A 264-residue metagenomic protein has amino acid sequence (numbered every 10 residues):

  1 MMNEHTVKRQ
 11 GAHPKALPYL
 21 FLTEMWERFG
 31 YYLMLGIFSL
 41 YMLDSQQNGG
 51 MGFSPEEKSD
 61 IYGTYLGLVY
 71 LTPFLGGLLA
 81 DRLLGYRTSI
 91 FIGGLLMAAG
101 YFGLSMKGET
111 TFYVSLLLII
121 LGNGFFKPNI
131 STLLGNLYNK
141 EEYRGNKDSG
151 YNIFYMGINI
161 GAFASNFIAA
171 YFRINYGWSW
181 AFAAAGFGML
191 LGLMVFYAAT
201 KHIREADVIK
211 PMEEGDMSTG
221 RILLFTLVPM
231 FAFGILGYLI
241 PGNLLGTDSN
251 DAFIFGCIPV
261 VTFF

Functional and structural regions predicted by a protein language model:
M1-Y19, E141, A170-F264: Intracellular loop-helix junctions on the cytosolic face of multi-pass helical membrane proteins
M34-S59, L245-G246: Short amphipathic helix-loop junctions that connect adjacent transmembrane helices in Major Facilitator Superfamily/SLC
M42-L43, L79-D81, G103, I168-G177: Interfacial helix-cap and linker-helix signal at transmembrane-aqueous boundaries of multi-pass secondary transporters
S59-D81, K127: Central cavity-lining transmembrane alpha-helices of secondary-active solute carriers, predominantly the Major
S89-I90, Y151: Primarily marks hydrophobic transmembrane alpha-helices of the MFS/SLC 12-helix fold
I92-Y113: C-terminal ends and interior cores of transmembrane alpha-helices in multi-pass membrane transporters/permeases
G100, T111-F126: Hydrophobic core of transmembrane alpha-helices in multi-pass small-molecule transporters, especially MFS/SLC-type
F125-E141: Intracellular juxtamembrane helix-capping segments at the cytosolic ends of symmetry-related transmembrane helices
